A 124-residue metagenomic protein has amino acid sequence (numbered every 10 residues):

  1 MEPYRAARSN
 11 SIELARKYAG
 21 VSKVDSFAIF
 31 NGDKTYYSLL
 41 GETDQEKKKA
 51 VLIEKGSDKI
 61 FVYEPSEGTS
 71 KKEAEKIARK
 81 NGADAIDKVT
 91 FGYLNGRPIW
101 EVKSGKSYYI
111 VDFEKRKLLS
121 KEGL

Functional and structural regions predicted by a protein language model:
M1-F27, V62-L94: Short, non-transmembrane alpha-helical segments in secretory-pathway proteins
G32-D58, K72-L124: Conserved histidines in hydrophobic membrane contexts and catalytic metal-binding motifs
